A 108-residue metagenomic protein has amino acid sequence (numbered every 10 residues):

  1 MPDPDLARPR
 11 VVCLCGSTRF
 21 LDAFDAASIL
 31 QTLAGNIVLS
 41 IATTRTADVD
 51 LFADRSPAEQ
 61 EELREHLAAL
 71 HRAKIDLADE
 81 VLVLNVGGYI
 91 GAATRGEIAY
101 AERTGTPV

Functional and structural regions predicted by a protein language model:
M1-V108: Conserved catalytic or regulatory cores that recognize and/or transform ribose-phosphate-containing ligands
